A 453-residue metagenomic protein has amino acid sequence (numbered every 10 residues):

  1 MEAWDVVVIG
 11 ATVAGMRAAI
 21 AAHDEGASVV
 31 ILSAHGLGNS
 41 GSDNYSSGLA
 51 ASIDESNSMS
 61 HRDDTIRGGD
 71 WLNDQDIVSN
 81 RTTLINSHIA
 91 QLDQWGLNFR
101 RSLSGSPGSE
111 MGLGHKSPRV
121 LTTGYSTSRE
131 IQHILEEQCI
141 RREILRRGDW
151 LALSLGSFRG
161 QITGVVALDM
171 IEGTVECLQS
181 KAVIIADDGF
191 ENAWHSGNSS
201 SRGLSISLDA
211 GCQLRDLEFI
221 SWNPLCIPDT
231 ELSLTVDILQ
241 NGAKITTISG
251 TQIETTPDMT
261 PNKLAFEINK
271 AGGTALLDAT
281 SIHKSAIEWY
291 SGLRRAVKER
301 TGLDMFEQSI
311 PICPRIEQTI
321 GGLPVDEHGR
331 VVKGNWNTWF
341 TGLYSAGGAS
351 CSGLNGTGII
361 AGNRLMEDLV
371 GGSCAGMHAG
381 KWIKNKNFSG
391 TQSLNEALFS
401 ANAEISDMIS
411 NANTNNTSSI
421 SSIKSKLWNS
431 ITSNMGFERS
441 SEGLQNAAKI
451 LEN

Functional and structural regions predicted by a protein language model:
M1-W4, A21, E25-A27, L37-G38 (+8 more regions): Glycine- and aromatic-enriched mobile tails/lids
V6-I31: N-terminal Rossmann-like FAD-binding beta1-loop-alpha1 element of flavoenzymes
H35-D64, D70, S221, L225 (+1 more regions): Conserved N-terminal glycine-rich FAD pyrophosphate-binding loop of Rossmann-like flavoproteins
G68-G108: Rossmann-like flavin
Q94-T174, Q179-A182, A186, C226-T230 (+2 more regions): Conserved redox-cofactor binding core of oxidoreductases
G148-D149, L153-L168, G292-S350: A glycine-rich dinucleotide-binding beta-alpha-beta segment and adjacent secondary-structure elements that constitute
A182-L232, A361-H378: Glycine-rich loop(s) and the adjacent beta-strand/alpha-helix scaffold that form part
I206, C212-I316, H378, K384: An anion/pyrophosphate-binding glycine-rich loop and adjacent beta-alpha core in soluble alpha-beta enzymes
